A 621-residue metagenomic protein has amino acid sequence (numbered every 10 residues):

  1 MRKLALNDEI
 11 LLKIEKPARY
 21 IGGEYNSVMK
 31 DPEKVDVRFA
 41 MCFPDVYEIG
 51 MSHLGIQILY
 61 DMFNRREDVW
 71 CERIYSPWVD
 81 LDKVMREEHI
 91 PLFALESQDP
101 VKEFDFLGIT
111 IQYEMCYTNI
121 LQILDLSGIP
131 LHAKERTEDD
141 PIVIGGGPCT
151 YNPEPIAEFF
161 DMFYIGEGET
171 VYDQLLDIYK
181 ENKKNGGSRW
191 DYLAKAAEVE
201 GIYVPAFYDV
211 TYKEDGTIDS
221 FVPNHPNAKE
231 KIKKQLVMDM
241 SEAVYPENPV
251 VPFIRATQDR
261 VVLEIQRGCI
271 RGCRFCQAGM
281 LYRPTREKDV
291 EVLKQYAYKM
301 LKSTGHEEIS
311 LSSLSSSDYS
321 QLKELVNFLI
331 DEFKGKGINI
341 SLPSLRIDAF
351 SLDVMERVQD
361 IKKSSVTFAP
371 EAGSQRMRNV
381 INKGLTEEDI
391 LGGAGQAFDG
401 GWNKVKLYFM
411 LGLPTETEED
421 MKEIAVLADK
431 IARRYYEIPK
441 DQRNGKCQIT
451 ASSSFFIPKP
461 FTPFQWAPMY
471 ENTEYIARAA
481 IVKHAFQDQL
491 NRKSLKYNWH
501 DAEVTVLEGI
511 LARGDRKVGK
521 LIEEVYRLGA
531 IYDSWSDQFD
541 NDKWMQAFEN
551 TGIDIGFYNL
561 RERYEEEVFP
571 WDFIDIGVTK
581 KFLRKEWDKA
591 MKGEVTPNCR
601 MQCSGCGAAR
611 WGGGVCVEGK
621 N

Functional and structural regions predicted by a protein language model:
M1-M29, E33, F39-M41, D488-N621: Radical SAM enzyme core and accessory elements
I10-A40, Y47-E48, P205, T211-V262 (+2 more regions): N-terminal [4Fe-4S]-dependent radical SAM core
F39-D45, F63, V250-F275, L301 (+2 more regions): N-terminal pre-triad scaffold of radical SAM enzymes
M41-C42, M115, Y298-P458: Conserved SAM/AdoMet-binding glycine-rich loop
Y47-G50, V79-D82, M115-Y117, T150-P153 (+14 more regions): Flexible loop/turn segments at secondary-structure boundaries
H53, R255-E291, G605-K620: Canonical Radical SAM [4Fe-4S] cluster-binding loop centered on the CxxxCxxC motif and its immediate flanking residues
E67-D80: A short beta-strand-loop structural module common to alpha/beta enzyme folds
P77-P223, P460-D515, I522-D537: Glycine-rich beta-alpha loop elements in corrinoid/cobalamin-binding modules across cobalamin-dependent enzymes
